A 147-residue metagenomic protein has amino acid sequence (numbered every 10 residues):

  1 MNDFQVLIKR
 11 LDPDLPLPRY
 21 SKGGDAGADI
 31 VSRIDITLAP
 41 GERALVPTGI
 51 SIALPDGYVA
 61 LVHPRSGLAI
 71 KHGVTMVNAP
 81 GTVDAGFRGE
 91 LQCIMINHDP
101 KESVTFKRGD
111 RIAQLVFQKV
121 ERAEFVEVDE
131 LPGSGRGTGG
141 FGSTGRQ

Functional and structural regions predicted by a protein language model:
M1-Q147: DUTPase catalytic domain/fold
